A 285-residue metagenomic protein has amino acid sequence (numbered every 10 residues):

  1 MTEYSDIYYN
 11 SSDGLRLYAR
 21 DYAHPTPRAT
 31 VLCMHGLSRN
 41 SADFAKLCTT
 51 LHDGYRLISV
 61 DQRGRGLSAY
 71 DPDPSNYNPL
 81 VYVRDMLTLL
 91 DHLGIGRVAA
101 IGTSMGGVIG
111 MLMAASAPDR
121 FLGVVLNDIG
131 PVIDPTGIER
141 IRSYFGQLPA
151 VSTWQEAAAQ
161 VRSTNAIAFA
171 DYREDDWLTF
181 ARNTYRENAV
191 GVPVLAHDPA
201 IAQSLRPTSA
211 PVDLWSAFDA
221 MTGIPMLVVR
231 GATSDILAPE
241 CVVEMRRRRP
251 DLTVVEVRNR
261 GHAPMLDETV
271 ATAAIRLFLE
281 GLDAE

Functional and structural regions predicted by a protein language model:
M1-V31, G54-Y55, I95, R276-E285: Alpha/beta-hydrolase fold catalytic core
R20-Y70: Conserved HGGG/HGGXW glycine-rich cap/lid loop of the alpha/beta-hydrolase fold
K46-H52, S59-I101: Active-site loop/oxyanion-hole signature of alpha/beta-hydrolase fold enzymes
D61-R65, G130, R258-G261: Short beta-to-alpha linker loops that shape the active-site pocket of alpha/beta-hydrolase fold enzymes
G96-P135: Conserved hydrolase catalytic core segment
S152-T208: Conserved alpha/beta-hydrolase catalytic His-Asp/Glu region
E187-R247, E256: Conserved serine/cysteine hydrolase catalytic core
R260-T269: Catalytic histidine-centered segment of alpha/beta-hydrolase-like enzymes
